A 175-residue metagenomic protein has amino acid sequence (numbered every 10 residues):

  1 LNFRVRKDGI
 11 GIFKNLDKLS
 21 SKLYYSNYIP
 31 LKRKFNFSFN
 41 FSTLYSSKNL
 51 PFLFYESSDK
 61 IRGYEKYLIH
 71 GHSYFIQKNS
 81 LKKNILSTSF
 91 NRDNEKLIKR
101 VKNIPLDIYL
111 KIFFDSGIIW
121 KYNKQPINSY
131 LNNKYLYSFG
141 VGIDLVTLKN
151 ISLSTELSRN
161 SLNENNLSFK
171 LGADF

Functional and structural regions predicted by a protein language model:
L1-F3, S21, F35-F41, Q77 (+4 more regions): Transmembrane beta-strands of outer-membrane beta-barrel proteins
L1-N103: C-terminal outer-membrane beta-barrel translocator/porin domains of Gram-negative envelope proteins and their
D8-D17, I69-S73, N133-K134, T155-L171: Solvent-exposed loop/turn segments connecting transmembrane beta-strands in outer-membrane beta-barrel proteins
F13, L50-F54, Y122-I127, N166-L167: Short conserved micro-motifs at the rims of enzyme active sites and ligand-binding pockets
I61-Y64, S152-L157: Short beta-alpha connecting loops at secondary-structure transitions that line or flank enzyme active sites
G71-S73, V101-D107, K134-Y137, V146-K149 (+1 more regions): A structural signal for short secondary-structure junctions
S80-F90, N94-G140: Outer-membrane beta-barrel transmembrane domain signature
L81, L145, E164-F175: Outer-membrane beta-barrel "beta-signal"
